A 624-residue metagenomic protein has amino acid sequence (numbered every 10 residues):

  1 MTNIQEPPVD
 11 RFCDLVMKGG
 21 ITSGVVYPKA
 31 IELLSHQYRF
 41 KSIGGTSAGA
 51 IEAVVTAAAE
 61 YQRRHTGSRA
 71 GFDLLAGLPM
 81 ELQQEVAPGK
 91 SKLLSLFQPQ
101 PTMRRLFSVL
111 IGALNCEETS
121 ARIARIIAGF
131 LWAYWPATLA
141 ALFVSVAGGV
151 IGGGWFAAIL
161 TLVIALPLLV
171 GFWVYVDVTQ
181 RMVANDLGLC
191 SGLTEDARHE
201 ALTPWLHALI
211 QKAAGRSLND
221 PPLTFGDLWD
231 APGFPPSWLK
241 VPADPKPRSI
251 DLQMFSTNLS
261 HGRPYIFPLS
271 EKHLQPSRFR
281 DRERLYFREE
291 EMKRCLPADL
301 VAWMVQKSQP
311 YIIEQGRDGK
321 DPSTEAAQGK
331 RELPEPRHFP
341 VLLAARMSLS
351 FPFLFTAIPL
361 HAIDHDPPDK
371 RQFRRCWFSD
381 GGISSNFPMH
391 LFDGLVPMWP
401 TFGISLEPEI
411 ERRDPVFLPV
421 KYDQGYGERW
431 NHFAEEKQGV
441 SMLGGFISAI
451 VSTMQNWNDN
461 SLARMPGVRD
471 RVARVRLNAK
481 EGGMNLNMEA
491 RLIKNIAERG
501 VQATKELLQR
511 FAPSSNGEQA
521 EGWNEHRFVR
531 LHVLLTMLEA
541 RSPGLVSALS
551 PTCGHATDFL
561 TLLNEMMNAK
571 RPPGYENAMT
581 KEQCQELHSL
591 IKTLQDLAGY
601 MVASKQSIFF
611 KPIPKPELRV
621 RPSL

Functional and structural regions predicted by a protein language model:
I4-Q5, V26-K29, D470-N478: Active-site-adjacent bridging/hinge elements
P8-D14, I21-G215, I266-D281, Y286 (+3 more regions): Patatin-like phospholipase
V9, I21, P136, T161-G215 (+5 more regions): Active-site gating loop/helix substructures
I43-G45, M254, T401: Conserved alpha/beta-hydrolase fold motif
G45-A48, T257-L259, G382, L406-E409: An acidic- and aromatic-residue-enriched active-site/binding cleft used to recognize and process polar
R125-L139, V150-A157, P340-L343, F353 (+4 more regions): C-terminal helical/tail subdomains of lipid-metabolizing enzymes
L209-P242, S249-D251: Extended, Lys/Arg-enriched charged tracts that mediate electrostatic binding to polyanionic substrates
P222-L239, K293, A302-V305, Q309-K330 (+1 more regions): Surface-exposed intrinsically disordered loops and tails
